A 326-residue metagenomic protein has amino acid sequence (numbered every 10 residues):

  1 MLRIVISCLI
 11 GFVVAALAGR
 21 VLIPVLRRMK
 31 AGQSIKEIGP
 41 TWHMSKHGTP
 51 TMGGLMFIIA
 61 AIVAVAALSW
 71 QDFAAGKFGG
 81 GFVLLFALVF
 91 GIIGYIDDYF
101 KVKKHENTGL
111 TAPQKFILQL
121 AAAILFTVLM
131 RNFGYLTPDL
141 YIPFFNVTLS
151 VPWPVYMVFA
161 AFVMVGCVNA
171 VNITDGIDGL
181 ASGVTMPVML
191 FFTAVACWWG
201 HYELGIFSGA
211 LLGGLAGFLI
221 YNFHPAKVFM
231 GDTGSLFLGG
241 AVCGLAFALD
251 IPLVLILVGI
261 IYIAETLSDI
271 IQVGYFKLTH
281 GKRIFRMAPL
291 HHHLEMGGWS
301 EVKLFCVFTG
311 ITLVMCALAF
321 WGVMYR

Functional and structural regions predicted by a protein language model:
M1-R27, F57-Y95, F126, M130-F133 (+2 more regions): Alpha-helical transmembrane segments
R27, G32, P40, M44 (+1 more regions): A cross-family signal for N-terminal binding/gating loops and helix N-caps that shape access to the active site
S34-I35, I59: Short active-site-adjacent helix-start/loop capping segments
K36-P50, H105-L118, L290-H291, M296: Juxtamembrane helix-capping/reentrant segments at transmembrane boundaries
H47-T49, P143-V155: Short aromatic-rich membrane-water interface segments that cap or initiate transmembrane helices in multi-pass membrane
I96-K104: Hydrophobic transmembrane alpha-helix segments characteristic of membrane transport and insertion machinery
E106-L149, P187: Glycine/proline-rich, flexible active-site/cofactor-binding loop segments that harbor closely spaced acidic
